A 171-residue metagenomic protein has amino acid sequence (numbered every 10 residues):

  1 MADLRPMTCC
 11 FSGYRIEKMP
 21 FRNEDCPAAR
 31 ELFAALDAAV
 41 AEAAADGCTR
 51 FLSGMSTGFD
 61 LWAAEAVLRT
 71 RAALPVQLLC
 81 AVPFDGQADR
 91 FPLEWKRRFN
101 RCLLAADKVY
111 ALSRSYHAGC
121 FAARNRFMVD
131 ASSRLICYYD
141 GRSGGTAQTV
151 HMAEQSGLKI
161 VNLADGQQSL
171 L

Functional and structural regions predicted by a protein language model:
A2-L171: Acidic/glycine-enriched connector segments
